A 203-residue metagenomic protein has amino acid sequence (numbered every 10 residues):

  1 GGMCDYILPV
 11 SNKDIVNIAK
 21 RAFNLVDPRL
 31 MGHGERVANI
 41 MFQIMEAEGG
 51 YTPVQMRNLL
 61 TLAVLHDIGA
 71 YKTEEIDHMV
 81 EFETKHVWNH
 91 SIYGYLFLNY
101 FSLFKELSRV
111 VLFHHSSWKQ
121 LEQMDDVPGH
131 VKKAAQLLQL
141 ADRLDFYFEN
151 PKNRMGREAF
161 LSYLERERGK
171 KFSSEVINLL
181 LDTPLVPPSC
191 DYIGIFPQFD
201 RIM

Functional and structural regions predicted by a protein language model:
G2-M203: Histidine- and acidic-residue-rich, metal-dependent catalytic cores
